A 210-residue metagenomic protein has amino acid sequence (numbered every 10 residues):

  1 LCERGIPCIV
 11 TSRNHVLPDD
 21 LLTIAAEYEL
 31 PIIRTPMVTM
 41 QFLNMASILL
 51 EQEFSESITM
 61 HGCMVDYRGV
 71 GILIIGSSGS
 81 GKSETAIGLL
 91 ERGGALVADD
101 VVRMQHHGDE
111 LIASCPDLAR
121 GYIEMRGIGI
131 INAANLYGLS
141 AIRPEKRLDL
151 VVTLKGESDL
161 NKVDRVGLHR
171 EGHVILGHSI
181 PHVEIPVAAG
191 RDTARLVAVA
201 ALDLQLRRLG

Functional and structural regions predicted by a protein language model:
L1-A26, P31-T35: Extracellular/luminal Protease-associated
P7-V10, L30-I33, G71-L73, G94-A95 (+2 more regions): Structural motif
R13-V16, P36-M40, V101-V102, D109: Short, ordered loop/turn segments at secondary-structure junctions
I24, Y28-I58: Long, charge-dense
G62-G69: Phosphate-binding P-loop
G69-V97: Glycine-rich phosphate-binding P-loop
A95-T153: Conserved nucleotide-sensing/catalytic segment adjacent to the nucleotide-binding pocket in NTP-handling enzymes
E145, D149-G210: Conserved NTP phosphate-binding and transfer environment spanning the P-loop NTPase/kinase superfamily
